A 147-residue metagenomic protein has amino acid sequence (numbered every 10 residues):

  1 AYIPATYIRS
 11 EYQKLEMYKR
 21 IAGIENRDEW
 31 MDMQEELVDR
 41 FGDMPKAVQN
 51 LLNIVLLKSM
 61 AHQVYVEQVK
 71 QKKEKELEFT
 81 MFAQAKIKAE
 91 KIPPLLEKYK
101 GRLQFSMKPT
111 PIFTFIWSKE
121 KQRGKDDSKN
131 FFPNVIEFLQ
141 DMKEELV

Functional and structural regions predicted by a protein language model:
A1-V147: Accessory helical-bundle/CTD segments and flexible terminal tails appended to RecA-like ATPase motors
